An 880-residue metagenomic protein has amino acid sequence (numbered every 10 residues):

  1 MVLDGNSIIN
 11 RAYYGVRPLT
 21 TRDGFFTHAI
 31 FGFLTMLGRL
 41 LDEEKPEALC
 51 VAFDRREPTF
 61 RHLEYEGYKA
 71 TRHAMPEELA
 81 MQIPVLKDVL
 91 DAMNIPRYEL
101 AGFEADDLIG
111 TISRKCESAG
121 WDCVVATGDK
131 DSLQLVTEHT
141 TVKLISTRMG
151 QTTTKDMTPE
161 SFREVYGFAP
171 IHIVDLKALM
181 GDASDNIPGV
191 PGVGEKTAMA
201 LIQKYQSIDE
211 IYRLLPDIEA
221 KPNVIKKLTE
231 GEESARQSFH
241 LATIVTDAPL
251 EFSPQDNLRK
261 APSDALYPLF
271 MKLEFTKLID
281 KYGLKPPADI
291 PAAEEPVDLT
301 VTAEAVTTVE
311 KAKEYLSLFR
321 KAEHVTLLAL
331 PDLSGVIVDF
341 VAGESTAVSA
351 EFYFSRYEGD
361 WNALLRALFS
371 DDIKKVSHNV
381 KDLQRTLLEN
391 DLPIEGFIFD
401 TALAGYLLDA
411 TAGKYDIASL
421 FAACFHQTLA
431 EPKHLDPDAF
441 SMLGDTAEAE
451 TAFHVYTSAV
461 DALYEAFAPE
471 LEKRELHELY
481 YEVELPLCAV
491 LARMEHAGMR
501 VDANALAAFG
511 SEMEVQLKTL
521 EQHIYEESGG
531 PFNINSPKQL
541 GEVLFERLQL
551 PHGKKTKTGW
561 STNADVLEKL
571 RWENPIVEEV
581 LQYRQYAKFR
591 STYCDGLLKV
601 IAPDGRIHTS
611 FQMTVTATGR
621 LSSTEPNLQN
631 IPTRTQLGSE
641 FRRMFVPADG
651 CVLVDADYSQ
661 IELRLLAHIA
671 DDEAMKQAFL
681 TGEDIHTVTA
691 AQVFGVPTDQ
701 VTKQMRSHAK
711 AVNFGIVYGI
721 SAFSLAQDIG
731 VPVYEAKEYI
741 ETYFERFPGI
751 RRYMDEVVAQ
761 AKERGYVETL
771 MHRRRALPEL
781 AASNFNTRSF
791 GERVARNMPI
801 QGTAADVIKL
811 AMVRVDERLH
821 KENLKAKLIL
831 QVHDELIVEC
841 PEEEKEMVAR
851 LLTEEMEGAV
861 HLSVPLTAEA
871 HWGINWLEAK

Functional and structural regions predicted by a protein language model:
M1, R11-C50, E66-G67, T71-E78 (+4 more regions): Conserved RNase H-like, two-metal-ion catalytic cores of nucleic-acid enzymes
L19-T21, A70-L250: Extended two-metal-dependent nuclease catalytic cores across DNA- and RNA-processing enzymes
E99, M149-K155, P159-K177, E295-V301 (+4 more regions): Active-site-proximal helix-loop-helix substrate-binding element of RNase H-like nuclease domains
G231-R356, H378, L420, M442-T633 (+7 more regions): Conserved "right-hand" nucleotidyltransferase catalytic core of DNA-directed polymerases
I337-A342, K375, L408, Y415-E431 (+3 more regions): Function-dense linear segments that define catalytic or interfacial modules in macromolecule-processing proteins
L471-V483, L487, V807, A811-V832 (+1 more regions): Active-site palm subdomain of RNA-directed nucleic acid polymerases
H496, C594, D604, H608-T609 (+5 more regions): Conserved catalytic core of nucleic-acid polymerases
V515-Q522, E526-E578, E745-R793, N797-P799 (+1 more regions): C-terminal polymerase-core module
